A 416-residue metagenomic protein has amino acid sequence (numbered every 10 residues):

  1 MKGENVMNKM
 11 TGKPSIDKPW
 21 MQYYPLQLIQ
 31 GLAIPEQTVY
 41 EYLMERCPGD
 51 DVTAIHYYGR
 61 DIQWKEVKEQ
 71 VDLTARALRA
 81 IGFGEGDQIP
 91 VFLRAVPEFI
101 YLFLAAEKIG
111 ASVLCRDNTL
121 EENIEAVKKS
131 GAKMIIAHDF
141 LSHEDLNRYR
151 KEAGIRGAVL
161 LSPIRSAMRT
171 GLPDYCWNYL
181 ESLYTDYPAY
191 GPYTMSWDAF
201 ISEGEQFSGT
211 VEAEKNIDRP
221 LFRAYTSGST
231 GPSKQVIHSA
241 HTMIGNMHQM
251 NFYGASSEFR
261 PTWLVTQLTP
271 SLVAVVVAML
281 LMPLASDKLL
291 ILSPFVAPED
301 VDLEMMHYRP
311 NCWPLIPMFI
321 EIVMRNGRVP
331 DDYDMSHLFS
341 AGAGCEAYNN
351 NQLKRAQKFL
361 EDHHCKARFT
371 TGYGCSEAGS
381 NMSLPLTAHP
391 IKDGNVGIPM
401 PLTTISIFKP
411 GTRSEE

Functional and structural regions predicted by a protein language model:
M1-I62, E66-I81, E85, I109 (+2 more regions): N-lobe entry segment of adenylate-forming
Y57-D61, T74-L120, Q267-T269: Conserved AMP-binding/adenylate-forming
Q63-K65, E212, L221-H248: Conserved AMP-binding A3 loop
K68-L73, I201-S208, I217, V236-S257: Conserved structural elements of the adenylate-forming
G110, I244-W263, S271-P314, N326-G327: Conserved AMP-binding/adenylation subdomain of ANL enzymes
N118-A153, M168, E203, N246-V265 (+1 more regions): Conserved ATP-dependent adenylate/AMP-binding module captured primarily in the ANL superfamily
L172, W177-Y225, P232, S256-W263: Conserved pre-ATP/AMP-binding loop-to-beta segment of ANL
M195, P310-P314, G327-I391, T404: Gly/Ser/Thr-rich phosphate-binding loop
